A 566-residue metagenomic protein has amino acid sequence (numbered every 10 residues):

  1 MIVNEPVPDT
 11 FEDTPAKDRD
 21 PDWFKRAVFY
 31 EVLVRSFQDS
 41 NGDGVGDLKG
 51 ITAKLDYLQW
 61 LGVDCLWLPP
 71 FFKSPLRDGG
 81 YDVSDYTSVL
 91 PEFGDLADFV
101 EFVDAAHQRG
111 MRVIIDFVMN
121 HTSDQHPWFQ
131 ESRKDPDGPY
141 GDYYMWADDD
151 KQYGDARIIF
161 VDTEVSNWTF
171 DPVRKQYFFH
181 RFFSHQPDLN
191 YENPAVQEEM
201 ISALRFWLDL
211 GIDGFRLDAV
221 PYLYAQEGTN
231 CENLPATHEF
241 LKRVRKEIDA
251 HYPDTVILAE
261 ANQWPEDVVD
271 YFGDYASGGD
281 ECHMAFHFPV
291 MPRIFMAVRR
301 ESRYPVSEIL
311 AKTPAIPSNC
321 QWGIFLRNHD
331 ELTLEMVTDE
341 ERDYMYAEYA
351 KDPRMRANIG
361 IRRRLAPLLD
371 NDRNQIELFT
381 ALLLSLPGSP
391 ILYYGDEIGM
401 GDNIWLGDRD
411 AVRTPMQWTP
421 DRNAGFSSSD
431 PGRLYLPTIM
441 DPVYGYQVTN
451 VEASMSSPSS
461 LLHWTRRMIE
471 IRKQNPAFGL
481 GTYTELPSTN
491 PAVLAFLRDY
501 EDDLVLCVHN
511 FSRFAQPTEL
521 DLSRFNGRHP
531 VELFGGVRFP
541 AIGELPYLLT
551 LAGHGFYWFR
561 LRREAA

Functional and structural regions predicted by a protein language model:
M1-A566: Active-site and adjacent substrate-binding regions of carbohydrate-active enzymes
